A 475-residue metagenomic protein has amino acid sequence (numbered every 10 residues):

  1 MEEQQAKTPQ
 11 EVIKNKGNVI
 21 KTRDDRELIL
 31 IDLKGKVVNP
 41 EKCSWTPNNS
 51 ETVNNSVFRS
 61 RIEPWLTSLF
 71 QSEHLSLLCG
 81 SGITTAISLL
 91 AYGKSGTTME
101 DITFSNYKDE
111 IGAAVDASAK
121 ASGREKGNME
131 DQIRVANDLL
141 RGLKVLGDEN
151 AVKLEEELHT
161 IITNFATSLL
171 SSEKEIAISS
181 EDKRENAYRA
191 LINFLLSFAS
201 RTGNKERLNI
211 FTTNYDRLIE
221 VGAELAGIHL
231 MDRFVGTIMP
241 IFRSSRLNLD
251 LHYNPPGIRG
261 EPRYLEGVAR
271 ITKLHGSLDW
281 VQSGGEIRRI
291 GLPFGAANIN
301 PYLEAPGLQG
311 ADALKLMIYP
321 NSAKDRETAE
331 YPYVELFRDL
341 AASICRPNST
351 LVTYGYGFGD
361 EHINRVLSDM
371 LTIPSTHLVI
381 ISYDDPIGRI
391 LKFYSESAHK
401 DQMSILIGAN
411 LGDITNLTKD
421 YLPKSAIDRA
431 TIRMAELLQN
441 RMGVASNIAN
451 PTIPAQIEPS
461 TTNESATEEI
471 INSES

Functional and structural regions predicted by a protein language model:
M1-L77, E261, A323-S475: SIR2/sirtuin-family catalytic core signature
T46-E125, E130: An N-terminal, globular interaction/scaffold subdomain
P47, G284-I287, A296-A342, R346: Acidic, metal/cofactor-coordinating or nucleic-acid-engaging core segments within structured domains
S50-L69, N186-L195, A199, D250-P262: Short linear interaction motifs
A86-Y92, L218-E224, S283-G285, E361-L367 (+1 more regions): A short acidic (Asp/Glu
S95, E100, D116, K120-E156 (+2 more regions): Extended, H/D-rich, highly charged conserved domains that either
T163-Y188, L316-Y333: Glycine-rich phosphate-binding "P-loop"
L195-G203, Y264-G267, D369-S375, S397: Short, conserved loop/helix-junction motifs that constitute active-site signature segments in enzyme catalytic cores
